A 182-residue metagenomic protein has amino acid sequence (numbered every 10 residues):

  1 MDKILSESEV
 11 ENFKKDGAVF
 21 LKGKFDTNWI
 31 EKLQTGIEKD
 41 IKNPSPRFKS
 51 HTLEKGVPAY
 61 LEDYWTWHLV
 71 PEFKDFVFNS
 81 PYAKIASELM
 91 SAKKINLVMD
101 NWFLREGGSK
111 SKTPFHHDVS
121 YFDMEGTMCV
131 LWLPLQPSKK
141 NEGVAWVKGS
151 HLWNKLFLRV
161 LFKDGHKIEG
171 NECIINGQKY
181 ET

Functional and structural regions predicted by a protein language model:
M1-D16, L21-F115, Y121-F122, R159: Non-heme Fe(II)-dependent double-stranded beta-helix
D2, A18-F20, V130-P134, T182: Conserved hydrophobic/aromatic beta-strand scaffold that supports enzyme active sites
G23-F25, L135-K139, S150-H151: Short loop segments at secondary-structure junctions
D100, C129, E142: Change "...and in nucleic-acid phosphodiester-cleaving endonucleases..." to "...and in nucleic-acid processing enzymes
L104, L133-L135, W146: Hydrophobic side chains in beta-strands
H116, D123-K139: Short, conserved beta-strand element in jelly-roll/cupin
K140-T182: Double-stranded beta-helix
